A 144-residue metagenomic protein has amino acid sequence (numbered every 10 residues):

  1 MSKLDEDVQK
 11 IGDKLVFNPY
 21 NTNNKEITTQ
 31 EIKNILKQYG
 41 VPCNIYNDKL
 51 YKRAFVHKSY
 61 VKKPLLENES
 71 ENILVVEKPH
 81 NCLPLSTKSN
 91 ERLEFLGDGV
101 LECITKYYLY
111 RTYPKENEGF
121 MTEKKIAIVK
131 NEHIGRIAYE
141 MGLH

Functional and structural regions predicted by a protein language model:
S2-H144: RNase III-family endoribonuclease catalytic core
